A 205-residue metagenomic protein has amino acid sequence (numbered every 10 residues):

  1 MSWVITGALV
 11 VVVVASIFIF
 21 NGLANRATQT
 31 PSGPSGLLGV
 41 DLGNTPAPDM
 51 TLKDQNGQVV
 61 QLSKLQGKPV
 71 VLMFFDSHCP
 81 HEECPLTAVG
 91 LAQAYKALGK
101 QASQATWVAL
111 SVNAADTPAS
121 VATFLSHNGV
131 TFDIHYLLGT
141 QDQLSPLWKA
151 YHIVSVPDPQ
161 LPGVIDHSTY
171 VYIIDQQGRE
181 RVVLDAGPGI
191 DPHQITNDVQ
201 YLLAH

Functional and structural regions predicted by a protein language model:
M1-D49, H205: N-terminal targeting signals for export/organelle localization
P34-V70: Short extracytoplasmic
T45-A47, L65-P69, A102-W107, D166-T169: Extracytoplasmic
V60-L91: Short active-site neighborhood of thiol/selenol oxidoreductases, capturing the structured segment around
H78-P80, N113-T117, Q143-L144, R179-E180 (+1 more regions): Solvent-exposed loop/turn segments at secondary-structure junctions within structured extracellular/periplasmic domains
L86-L147: Structural microenvironment flanking redox-active thiols in thiol-disulfide oxidoreductases
F132-I134, S145, K149-P157, I165-Y172: Structural micro-motif
P159-H205: Thiol-/selenol-based redox modules, centered on thioredoxin-like and closely related oxidoreductase domains
